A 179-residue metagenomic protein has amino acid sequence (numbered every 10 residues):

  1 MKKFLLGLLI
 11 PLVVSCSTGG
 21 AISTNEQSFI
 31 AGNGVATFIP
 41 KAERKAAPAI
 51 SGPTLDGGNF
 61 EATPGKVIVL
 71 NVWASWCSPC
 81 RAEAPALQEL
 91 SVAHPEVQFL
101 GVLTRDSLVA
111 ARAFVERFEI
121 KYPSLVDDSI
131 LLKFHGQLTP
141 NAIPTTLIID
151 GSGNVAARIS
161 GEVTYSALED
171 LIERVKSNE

Functional and structural regions predicted by a protein language model:
M1-A49, E179: N-terminal targeting signals for export/organelle localization
A42-I68, H135: A short beta-strand-turn-helix
K45-A47, T63-G65, V97, E119 (+1 more regions): Extracytoplasmic
N59-R81, L87: Short active-site neighborhood of thiol/selenol oxidoreductases, capturing the structured segment around
V72-A74, V102-R105, D127-D128, S160-E162: Active-site-proximal beta-strand/loop segments in catalytic clefts of secreted hydrolases
R81-E119, S129-F134: Structural microenvironment flanking redox-active thiols in thiol-disulfide oxidoreductases
E116-K121, D127-E179: Thiol/disulfide oxidoreductase modules built on the thioredoxin-like
